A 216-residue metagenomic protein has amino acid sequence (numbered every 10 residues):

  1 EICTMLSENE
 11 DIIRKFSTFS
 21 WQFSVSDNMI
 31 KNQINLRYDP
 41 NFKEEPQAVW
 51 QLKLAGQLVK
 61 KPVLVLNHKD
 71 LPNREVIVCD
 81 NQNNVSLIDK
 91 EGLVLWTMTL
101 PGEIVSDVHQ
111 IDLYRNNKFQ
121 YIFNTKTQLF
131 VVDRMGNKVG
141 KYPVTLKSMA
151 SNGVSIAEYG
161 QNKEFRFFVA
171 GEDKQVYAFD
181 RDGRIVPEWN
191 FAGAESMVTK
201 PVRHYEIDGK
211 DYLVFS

Functional and structural regions predicted by a protein language model:
E1-G56, K61-L64, N73-L95, R134-N137: Signature of soluble extracytoplasmic/periplasmic domains of secreted precursors and cell-surface proteins
A48-L54, L93-T99, K138-V144, I185-G193: A short beta-strand motif characteristic of beta-propeller blades
Q57-L64, E103-I111, S148-E158, E195-H204: Repeated scaffold domains used in trafficking and secretory/extracellular systems, primarily beta-propellers
V65-N73, L113-Q120, A157-R166, Y205-Y212: Acidic, glycine-anchored loop motifs typical of Ca2+
I77-C79, Y121-N124, F168-A170, L213-S216: Conserved beta-strand element within WD40/beta-propeller blades
Q82-S86, K126-F130, E172-Y177: Loop/turn residues immediately N-terminal
V94-F119, K126, L146-S148: Blade-loop segments of beta-propeller domains
N116-G160, R166-V169: A generic tandem-repeat structural signature
